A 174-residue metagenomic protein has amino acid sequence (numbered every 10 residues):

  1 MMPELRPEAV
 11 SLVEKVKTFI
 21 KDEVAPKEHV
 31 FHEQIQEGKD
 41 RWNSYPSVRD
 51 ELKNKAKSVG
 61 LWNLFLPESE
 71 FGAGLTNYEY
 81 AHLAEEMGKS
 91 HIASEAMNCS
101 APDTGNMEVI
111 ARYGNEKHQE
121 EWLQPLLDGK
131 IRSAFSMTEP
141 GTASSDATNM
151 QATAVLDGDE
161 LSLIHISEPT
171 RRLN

Functional and structural regions predicted by a protein language model:
M1-S100, K117-P125: Amphipathic, small/basic residue-rich leader segments at the start of a protein or domain
S69, T138-A143: Short, solvent-exposed loop/turn elements at beta->coil junctions and helix N-caps that rim active or binding pockets
M97-K117, D146: N-terminal glycine-rich flavin-associated loop
G129-T138: A short, Trp-centered hydrophobic/proline-enriched beta-strand micro-motif
T142-M150: Active-site-adjacent elements of ketosynthase-type condensing enzymes
A152-A154: A structural signal for short hydrophobic beta-strand segments in well-ordered beta-sheet cores
L156-L163: Short, intrinsically disordered, charge-balanced linker/junction segments flanking boundaries in proteins
I164-N174: Single conserved hydrophobic/aromatic residue that forms the stacking wall/gate of nucleotide- or nucleobase-binding
